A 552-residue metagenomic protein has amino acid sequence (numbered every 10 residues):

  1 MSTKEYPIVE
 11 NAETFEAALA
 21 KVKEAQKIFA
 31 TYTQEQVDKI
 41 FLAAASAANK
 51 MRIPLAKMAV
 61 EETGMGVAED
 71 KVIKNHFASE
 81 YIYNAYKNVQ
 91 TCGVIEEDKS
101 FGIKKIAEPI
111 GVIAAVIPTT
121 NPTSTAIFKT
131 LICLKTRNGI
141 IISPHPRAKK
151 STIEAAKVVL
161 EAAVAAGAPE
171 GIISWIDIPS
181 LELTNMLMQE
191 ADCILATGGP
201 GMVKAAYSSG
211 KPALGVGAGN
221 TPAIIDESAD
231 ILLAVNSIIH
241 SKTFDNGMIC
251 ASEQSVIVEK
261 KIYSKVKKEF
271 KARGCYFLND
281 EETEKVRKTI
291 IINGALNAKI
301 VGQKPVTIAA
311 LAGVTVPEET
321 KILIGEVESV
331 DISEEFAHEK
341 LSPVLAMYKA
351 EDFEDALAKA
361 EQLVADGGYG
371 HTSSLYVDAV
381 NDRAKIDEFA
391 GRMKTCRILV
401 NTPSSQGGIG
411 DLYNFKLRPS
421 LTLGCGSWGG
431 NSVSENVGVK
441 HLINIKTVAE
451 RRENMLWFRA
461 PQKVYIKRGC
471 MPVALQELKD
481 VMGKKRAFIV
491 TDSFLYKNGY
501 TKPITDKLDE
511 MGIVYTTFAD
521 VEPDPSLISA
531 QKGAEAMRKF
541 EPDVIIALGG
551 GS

Functional and structural regions predicted by a protein language model:
M1-K104, I132, A272: N-terminal Rossmann-like NAD(P)+-binding subdomain of aldehyde/semialdehyde dehydrogenases
S2, V9-A12, K135, V203-D331 (+1 more regions): ALDH superfamily catalytic-core signature
A30, V314-N454: Conserved C-terminal structural/oligomerization subdomain of aldehyde/semialdehyde dehydrogenase
V94-L233: Rossmann-like NAD(P) dinucleotide-binding subdomain of oxidoreductase/dehydrogenase enzymes
G111-T119, A191-C193, S373, M537-S552: A short, small-residue-rich loop immediately preceding and capping a beta-strand
E182-L183, K385, V473-A474, K532: Short acidic active-site motifs
E453-F518: An N-terminal, well-structured beta->alpha segment
Y496-S552: N-terminal small/polar loop signature for handling phosphorylated ligands or for N-terminal nucleophile
